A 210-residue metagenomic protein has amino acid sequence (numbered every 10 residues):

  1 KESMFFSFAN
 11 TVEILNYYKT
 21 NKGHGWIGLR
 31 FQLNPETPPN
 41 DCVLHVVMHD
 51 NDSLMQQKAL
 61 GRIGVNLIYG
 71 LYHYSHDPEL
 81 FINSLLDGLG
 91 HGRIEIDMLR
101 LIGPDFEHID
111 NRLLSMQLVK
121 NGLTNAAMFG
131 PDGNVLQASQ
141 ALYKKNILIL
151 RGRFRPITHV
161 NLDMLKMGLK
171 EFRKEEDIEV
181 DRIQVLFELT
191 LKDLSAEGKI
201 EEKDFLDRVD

Functional and structural regions predicted by a protein language model:
K1-D210: Nucleotidyltransferase catalytic core that binds NTPs
